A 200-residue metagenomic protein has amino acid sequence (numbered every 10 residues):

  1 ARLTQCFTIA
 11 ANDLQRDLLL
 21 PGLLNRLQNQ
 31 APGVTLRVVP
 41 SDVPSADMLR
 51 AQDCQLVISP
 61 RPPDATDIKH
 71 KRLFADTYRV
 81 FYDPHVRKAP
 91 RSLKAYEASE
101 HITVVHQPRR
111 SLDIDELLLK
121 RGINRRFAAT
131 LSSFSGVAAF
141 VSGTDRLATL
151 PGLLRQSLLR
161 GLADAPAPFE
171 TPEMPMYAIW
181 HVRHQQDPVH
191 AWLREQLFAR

Functional and structural regions predicted by a protein language model:
A1-F7, A95-A98: Immediate post-signal peptide segment of exported/extracytoplasmic ligand-binding proteins
L3-P63, L131: Central regulatory/effector-binding core of bacterial HTH transcription factors
C6-A10, V57, I102, A148 (+1 more regions): Short, well-ordered beta-strand segments
D17-L19, K88, D164-R200: A late-sequence structural motif
L18, P60, R87-L93, S99-G122 (+1 more regions): Secondary-structure junction motif
A46-R50, H70, L93, V137-A138: Short hydrophobic/charged patches on amphipathic alpha-helices used for structural packing and interfaces
R50-I58, Y78, I123, V141-A148: Alpha-to-beta junction loops
A65-R72, D76, S135-R183: Beta-alpha-beta core module
